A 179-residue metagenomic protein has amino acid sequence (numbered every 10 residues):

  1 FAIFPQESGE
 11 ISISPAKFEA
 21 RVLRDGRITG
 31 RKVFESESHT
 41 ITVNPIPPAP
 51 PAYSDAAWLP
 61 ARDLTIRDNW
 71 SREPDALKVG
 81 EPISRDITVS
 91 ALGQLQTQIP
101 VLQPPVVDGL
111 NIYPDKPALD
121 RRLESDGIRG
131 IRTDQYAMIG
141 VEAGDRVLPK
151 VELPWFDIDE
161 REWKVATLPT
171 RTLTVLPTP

Functional and structural regions predicted by a protein language model:
F1-P179: Surface-exposed interaction/ligand-binding surfaces
